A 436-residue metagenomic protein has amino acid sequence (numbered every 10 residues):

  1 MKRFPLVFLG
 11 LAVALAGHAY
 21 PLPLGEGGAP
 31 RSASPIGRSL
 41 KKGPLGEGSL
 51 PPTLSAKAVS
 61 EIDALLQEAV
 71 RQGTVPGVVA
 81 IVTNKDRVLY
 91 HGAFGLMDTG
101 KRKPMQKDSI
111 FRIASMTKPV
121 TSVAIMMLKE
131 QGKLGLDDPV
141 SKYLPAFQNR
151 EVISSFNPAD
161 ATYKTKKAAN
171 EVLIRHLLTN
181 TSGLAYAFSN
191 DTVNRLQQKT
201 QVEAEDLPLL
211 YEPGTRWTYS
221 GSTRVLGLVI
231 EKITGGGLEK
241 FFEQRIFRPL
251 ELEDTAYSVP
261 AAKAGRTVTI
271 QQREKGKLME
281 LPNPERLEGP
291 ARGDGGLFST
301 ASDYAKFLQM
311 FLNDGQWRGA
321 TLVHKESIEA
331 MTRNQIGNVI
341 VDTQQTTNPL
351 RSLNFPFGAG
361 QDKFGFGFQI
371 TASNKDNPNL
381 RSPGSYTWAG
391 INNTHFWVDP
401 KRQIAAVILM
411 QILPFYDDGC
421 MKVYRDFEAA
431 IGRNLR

Functional and structural regions predicted by a protein language model:
M1-L6: Bacterial N-terminal signal peptides that target proteins for export
V7-A14: Bacterial N-terminal signal peptides
G17-P21: Boundary at the C-terminal end of the N-terminal hydrophobic targeting segment
G25-G27, R38, K42-E47: Glycine-biased, low-complexity coil/linker segments
L54-I113, K133-G135, N149-N157, L281-P282 (+3 more regions): Short, conserved catalytic-motif segment at the N-terminal edge
S60-L66, D86, F111-V140, T223-E231 (+2 more regions): Active-site SXXK
D98, P145-P383: Short, surface-exposed loop or secondary-structure junction motifs that flank catalytic or metal-binding residues
S385-T387, N392-R402: Short, surface-exposed beta-strand/loop micro-motifs that present aromatic residues
